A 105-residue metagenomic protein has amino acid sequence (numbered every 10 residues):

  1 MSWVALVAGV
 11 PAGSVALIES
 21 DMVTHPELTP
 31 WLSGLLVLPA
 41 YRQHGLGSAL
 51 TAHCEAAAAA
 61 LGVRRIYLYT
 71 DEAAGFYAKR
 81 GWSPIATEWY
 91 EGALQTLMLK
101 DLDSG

Functional and structural regions predicted by a protein language model:
W3, R64-A73, A86-G105: C-terminal "cap" of GNAT-fold acetyltransferases
V4, V10-S20, W31, L36: Conserved beta-strand in the GNAT
S20-M22, A40, A73, D103: Short coil/turn motifs at secondary-structure junctions
H25-E27: Gly/Ser-enriched beta-turn/beta-hairpin loop segments
S33, A40-R42, L61, R65-Y67 (+1 more regions): Acidic/histidine-enriched, beta-strand-rich ligand/metal-binding domains
Y41, G45-H53: Conserved acetyl-CoA pyrophosphate-binding loop and the N-cap/start of the following alpha-helix in GNAT-like
A78-E88: Conserved acetyl-CoA-binding loop of GNAT-fold acetyltransferases
